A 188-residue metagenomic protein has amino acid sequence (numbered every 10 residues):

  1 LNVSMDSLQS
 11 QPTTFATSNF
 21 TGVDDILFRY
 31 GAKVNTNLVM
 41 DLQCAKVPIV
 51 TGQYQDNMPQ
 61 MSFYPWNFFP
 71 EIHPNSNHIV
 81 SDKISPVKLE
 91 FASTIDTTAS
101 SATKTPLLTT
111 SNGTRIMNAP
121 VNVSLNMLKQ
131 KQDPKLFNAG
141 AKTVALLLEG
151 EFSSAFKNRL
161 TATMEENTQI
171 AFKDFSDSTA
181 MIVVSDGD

Functional and structural regions predicted by a protein language model:
L1-D188: Acidic, S/T/G-rich, low-cysteine, solvent-exposed domains in lumenal/extracellular/periplasmic regions of secretory
